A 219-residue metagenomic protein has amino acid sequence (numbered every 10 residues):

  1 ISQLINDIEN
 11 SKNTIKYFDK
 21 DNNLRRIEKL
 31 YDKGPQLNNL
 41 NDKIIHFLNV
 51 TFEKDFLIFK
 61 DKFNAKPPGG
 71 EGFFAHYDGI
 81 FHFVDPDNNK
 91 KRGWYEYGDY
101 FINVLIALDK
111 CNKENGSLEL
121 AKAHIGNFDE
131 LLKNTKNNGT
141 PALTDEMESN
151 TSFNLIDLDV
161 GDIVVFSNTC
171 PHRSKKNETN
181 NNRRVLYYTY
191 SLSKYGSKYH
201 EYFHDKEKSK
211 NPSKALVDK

Functional and structural regions predicted by a protein language model:
I1-D87: Non-heme Fe(II)-dependent double-stranded beta-helix
T14, I163-V165, T169-K219: Non-heme Fe(II)/2-oxoglutarate
L37-N41, F73, G93-F101, C111: Short capping loops/turns at secondary-structure boundaries
F47-L57, W94-G98, L108-E114: Secondary-structure boundary elements
G70-Y77, V84-D87, E114-A123, D129-K133 (+2 more regions): A short secondary-structure junction signal
F83-W94, T151-S152: Short, P/G- and charge-enriched loop/turn segments at secondary-structure junctions
G98-F101, C111-P171, Y195: Double-stranded beta-helix
